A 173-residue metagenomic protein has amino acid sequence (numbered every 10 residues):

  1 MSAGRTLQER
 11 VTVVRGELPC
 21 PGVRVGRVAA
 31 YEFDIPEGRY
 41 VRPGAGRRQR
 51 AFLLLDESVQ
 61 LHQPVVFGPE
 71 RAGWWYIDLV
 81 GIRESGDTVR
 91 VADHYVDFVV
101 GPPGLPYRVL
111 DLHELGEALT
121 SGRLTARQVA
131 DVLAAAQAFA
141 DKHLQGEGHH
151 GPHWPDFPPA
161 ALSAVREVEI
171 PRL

Functional and structural regions predicted by a protein language model:
M1-Q49: Charge-rich, low-complexity N-terminal segments
V23-G26, L53, V99-V100: Well-ordered beta-strand positions
G38-Y40, E84, L105: Generic "edge-of-domain/loop-turn" microfeature
G46-F98: Phosphate/ribose-recognition catalytic cores of enzymes acting on nucleotide-derived substrates
I77-V80, E84, V89-R90, D131-G146: A long amphipathic alpha-helix within ATP-dependent nucleotide-binding catalytic cores
H94-A140: A hydrophobic, small-residue-rich beta->alpha segment in the mid-to-C-terminal subdomain of diverse proteins
A134-L173: Cysteine/selenocysteine-centered motifs that mediate thiol-based redox chemistry or coordinate metal-sulfur cofactors
